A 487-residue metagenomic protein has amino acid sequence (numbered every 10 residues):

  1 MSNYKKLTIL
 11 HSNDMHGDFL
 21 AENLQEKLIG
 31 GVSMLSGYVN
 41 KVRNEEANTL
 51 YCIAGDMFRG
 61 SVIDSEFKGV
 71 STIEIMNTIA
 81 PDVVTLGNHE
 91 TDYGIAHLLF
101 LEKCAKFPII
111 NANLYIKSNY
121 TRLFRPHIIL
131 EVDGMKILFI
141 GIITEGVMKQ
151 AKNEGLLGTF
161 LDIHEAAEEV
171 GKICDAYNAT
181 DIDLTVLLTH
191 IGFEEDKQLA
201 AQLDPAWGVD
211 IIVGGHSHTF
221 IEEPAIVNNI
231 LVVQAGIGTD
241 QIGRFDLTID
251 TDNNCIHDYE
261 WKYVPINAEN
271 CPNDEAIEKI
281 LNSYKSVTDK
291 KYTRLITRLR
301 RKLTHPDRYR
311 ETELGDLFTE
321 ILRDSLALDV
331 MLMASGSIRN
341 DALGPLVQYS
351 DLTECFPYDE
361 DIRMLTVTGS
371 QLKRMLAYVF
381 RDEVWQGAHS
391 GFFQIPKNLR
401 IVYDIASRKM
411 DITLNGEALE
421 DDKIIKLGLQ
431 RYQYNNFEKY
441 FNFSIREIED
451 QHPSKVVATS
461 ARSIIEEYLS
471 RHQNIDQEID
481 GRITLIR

Functional and structural regions predicted by a protein language model:
M1-A268, Y309-I321, M331, R381-E383 (+1 more regions): Acidic, metal/ion-coordinating pockets
S2-T8, S12-A21, Q25, S36 (+3 more regions): Catalytic centers of hydrolytic enzymes
